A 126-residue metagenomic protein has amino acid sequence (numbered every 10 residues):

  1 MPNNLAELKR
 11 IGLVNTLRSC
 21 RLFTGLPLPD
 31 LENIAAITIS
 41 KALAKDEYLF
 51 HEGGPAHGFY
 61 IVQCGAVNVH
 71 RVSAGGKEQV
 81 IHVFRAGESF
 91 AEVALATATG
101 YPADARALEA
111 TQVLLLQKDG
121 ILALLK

Functional and structural regions predicted by a protein language model:
M1-K126: Cytosolic regulatory regions built on CNB/CRP/Popeye-like sensor folds
